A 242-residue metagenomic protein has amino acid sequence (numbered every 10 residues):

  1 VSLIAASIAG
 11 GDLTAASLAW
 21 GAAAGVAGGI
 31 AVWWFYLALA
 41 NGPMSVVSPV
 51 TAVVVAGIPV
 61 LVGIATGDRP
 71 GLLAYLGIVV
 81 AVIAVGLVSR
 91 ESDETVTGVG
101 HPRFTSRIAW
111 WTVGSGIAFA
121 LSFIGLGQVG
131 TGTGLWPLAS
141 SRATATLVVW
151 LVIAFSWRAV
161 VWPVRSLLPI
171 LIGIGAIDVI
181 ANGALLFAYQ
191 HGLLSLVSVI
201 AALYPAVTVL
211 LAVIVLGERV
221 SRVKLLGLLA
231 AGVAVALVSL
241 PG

Functional and structural regions predicted by a protein language model:
V1, G11, A120-A145, L196-V199: Juxtamembrane helix-loop-helix junctions in multi-pass membrane proteins
V1-A23, F35-G42, S92-W110, T144-G173 (+3 more regions): Membrane-interface interhelical linkers
V1-S2, V50-I64, T144-V148, A181-L185 (+2 more regions): Alpha-helical transmembrane segments of compact multi-pass small-molecule transporters, enriched in specific families
S2-L3, G57-L61, L72-S92, V223-G242: Hydrophobic transmembrane alpha-helices of multi-pass small-molecule transport proteins
A9-G10, A56-L76, G86, V152-S156 (+1 more regions): C-terminal transmembrane-helix exit sites in multi-pass transporters
A19-V26, V50-V54, L76-V79, W110 (+6 more regions): Hydrophobic residues within alpha-helical transmembrane segments of multi-pass solute transporters/permease subunits
I30, G86, T97-W136, G173-I177 (+1 more regions): Glycine-/small-residue-enriched transmembrane alpha-helix faces in small-molecule transporters and effluxers
W34-V50, G130-P137, A184-L203, R219: Structural motif at transmembrane-helix junctions in multi-pass transporters
